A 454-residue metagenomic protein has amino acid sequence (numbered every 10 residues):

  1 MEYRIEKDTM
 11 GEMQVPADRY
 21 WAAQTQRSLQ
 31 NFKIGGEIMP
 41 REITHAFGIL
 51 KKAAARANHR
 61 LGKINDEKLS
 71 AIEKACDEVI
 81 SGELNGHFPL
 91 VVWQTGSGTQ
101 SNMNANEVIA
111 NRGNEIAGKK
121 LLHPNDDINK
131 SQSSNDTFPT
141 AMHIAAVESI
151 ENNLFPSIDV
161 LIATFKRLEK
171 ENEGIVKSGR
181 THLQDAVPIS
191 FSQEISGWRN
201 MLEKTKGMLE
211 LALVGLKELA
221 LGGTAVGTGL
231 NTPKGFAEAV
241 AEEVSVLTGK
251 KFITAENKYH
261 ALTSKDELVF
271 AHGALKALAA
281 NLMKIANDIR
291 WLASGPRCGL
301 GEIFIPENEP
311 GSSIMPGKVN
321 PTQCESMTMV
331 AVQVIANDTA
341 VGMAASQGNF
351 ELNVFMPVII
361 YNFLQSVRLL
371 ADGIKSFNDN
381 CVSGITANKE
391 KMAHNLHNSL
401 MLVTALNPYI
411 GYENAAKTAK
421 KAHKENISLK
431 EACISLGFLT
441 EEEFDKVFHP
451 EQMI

Functional and structural regions predicted by a protein language model:
M1-I454: Conserved, well-structured ligand/cofactor-binding cores
